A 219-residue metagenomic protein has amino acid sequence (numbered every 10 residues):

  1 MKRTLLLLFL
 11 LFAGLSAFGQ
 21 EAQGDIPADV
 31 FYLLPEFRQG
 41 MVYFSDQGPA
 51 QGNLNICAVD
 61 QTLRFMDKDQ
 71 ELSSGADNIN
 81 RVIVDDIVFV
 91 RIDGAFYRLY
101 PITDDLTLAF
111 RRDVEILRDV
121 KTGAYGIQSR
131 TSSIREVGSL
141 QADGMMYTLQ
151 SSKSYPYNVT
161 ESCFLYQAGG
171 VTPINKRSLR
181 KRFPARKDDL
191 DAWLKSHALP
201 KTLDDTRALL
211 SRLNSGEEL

Functional and structural regions predicted by a protein language model:
M1-T4, G19: Positively charged n-region of N-terminal signal peptides that target proteins for export
T4-L15: Sec-dependent N-terminal signal peptides
L15-S16, R111: Short stretches within intrinsically disordered, low-complexity N-terminal or propeptide regions
A17-G24: Boundary at the C-terminal end of the N-terminal hydrophobic targeting segment
D29-L54: N-terminal targeting signals for Sec/Tat export/insertion, comprising classic cleavable signal peptides
L54-V171: Aromatic-patch recognition
M145-A208, L213: A short, solvent-exposed beta-edge/loop patch
N214-L219: A cross-kingdom marker for long, charged
